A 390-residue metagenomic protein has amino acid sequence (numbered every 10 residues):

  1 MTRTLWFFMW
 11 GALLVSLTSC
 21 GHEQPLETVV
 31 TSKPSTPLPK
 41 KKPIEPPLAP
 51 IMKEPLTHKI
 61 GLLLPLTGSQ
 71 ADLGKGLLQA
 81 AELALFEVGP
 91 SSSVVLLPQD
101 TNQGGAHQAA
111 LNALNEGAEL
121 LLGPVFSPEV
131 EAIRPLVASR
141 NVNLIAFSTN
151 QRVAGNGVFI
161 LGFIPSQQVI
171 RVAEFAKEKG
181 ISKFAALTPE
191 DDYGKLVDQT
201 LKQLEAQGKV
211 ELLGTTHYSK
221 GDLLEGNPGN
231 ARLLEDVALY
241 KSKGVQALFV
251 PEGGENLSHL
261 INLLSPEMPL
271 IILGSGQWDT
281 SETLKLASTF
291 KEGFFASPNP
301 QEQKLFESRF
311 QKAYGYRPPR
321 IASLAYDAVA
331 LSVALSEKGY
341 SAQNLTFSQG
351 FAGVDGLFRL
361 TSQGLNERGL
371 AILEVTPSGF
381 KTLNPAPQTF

Functional and structural regions predicted by a protein language model:
T2-L13, C20-F390: Extracytosolic ligand-binding ectodomains
